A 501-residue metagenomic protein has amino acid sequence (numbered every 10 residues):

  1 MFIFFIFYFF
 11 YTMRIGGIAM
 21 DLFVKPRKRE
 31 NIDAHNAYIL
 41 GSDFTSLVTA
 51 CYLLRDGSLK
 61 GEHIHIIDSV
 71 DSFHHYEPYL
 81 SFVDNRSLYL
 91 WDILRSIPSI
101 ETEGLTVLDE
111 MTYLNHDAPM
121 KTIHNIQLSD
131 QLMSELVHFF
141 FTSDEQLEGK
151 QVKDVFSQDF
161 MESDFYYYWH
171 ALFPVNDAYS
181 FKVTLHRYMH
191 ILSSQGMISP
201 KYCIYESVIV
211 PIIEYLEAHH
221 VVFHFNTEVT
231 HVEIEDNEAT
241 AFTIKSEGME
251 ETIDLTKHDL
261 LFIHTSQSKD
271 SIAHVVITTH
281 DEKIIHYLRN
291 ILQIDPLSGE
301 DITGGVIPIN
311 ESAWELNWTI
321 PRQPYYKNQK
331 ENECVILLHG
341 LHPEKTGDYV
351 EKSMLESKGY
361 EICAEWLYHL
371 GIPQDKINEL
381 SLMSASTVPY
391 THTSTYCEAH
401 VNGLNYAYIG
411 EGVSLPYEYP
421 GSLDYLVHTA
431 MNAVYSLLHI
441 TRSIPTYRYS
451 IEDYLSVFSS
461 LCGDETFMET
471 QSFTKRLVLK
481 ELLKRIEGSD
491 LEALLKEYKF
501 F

Functional and structural regions predicted by a protein language model:
F2-A37, R55-G61, F467, R476-F501: Extreme N-terminal leader/targeting segments of oxidoreductases
L54-H75: Glycine-rich FAD pyrophosphate-binding loop
S69-D92, F173-A178, V183-L192: Glycine-rich active-site loop/strand segments that organize a redox cofactor
Y76-L147: Dinucleotide-binding Rossmann-like beta1-alpha1 core, especially the glycine-rich loop that anchors the ADP
I123-R187: Rossmann-like flavin
R187-D259, T265: Helical element adjacent to the flavin cofactor pocket in flavoenzyme catalytic cores
H190-I198, H258-L260, T265-H428, Y435-S436 (+1 more regions): C-terminal segments that line or cap access tunnels to active or ligand-binding sites in enzymes and enzyme-associated
S436-E492: Active-site-proximal substrate-binding core of FAD-dependent oxidoreductases
